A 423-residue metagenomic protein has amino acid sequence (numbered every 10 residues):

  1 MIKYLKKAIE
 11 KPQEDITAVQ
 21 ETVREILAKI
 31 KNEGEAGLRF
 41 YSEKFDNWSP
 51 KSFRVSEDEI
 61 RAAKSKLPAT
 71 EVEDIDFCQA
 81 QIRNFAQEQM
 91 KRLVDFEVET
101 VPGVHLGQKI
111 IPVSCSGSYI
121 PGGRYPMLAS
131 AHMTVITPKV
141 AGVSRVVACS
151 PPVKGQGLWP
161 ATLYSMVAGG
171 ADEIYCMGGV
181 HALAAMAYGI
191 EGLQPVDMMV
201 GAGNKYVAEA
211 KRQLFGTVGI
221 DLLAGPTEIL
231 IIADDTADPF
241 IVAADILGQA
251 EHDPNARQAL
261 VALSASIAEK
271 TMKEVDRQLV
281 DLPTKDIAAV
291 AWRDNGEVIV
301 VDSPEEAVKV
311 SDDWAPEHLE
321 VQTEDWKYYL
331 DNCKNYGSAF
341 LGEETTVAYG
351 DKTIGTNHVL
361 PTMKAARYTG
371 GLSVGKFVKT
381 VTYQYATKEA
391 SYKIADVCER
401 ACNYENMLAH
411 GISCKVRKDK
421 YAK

Functional and structural regions predicted by a protein language model:
M1-S114: N-terminal Rossmann-like NAD(P)+-binding subdomain of aldehyde/semialdehyde dehydrogenases
M1-Y4, E173-G178, V298-S303: Short acidic-hydrophobic, aromatic-tinged amphipathic segments that line or gate anion-handling sites
E99-Y164: Conserved small-residue-rich beta-alpha loop and adjacent elements that most often cradle the phosphate/pyrophosphate
S144-V153, Q258-A265, T271, G342: Short internal beta-strands
G170-R257: Conserved NAD(P)+-binding/catalytic subdomain of aldehyde/semialdehyde dehydrogenases
L222-D294, V298: A conserved active-site cap/scaffold subdomain adjacent to cofactor or substrate pockets
P304, D312-K423: C-terminal core of ALDH-fold dehydrogenases
